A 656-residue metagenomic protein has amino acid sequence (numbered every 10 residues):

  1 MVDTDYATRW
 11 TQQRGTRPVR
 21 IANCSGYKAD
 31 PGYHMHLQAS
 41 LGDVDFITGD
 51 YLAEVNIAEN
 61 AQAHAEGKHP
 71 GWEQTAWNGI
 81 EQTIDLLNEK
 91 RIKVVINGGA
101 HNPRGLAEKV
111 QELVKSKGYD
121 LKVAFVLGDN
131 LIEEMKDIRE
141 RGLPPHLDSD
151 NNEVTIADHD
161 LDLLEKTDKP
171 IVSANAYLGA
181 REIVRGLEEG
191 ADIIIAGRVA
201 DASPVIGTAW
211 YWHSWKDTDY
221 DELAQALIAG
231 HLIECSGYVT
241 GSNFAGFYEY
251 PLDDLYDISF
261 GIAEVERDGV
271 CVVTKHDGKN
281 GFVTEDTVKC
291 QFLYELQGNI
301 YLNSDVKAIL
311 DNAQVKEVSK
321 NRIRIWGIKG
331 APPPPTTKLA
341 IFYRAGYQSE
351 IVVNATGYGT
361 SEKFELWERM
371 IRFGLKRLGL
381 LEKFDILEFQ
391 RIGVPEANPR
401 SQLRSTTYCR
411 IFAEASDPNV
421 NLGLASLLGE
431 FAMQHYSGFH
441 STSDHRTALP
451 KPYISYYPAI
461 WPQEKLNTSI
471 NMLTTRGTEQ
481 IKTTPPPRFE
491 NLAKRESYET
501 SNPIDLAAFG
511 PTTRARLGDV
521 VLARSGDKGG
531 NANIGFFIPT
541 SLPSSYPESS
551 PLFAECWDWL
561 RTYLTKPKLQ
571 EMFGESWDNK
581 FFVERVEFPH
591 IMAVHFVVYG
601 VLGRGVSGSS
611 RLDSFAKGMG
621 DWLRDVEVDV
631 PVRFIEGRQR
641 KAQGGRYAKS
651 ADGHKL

Functional and structural regions predicted by a protein language model:
V2, W326-A508, T512-A515, K528 (+8 more regions): C-terminal non-catalytic interaction/assembly regions of soluble proteins
V2-L37: N-terminal amphipathic/basic leader segments beginning at the initiator methionine
Q13-P18, L52-P70, N88-K90, L131-K169: Gly-rich Lys/Arg/Thr-decorated short loops/hinges at beta-loop-alpha junctions or inter-strand turns that position
N97-N102, G190-W210, L522-T540: Conserved phosphate/anionic-ligand binding catalytic regions in large, soluble enzymes, centered on
K115-E133, V205-L252, W557-M572, S576-W577: Catalytic or ion-translocation cores adjacent to nucleophile or general acid/base/metal-coordination motifs in diverse
D221-K329: A conserved active-site cap/scaffold subdomain adjacent to cofactor or substrate pockets
E295-I325, E490-V521: Short, Gly/Pro- and small/polar-rich lid/capping loops
S576-S650: Helix-rich interaction surfaces within compact, conserved domain-sized segments that mediate assembly or partner
